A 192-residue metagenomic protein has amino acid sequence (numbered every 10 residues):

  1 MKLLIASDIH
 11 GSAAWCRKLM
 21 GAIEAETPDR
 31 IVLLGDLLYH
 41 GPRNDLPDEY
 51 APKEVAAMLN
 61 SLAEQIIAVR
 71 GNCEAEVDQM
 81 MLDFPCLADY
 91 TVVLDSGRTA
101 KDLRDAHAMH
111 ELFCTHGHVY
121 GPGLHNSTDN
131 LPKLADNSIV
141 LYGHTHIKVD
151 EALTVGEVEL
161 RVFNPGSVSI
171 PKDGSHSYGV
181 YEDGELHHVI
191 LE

Functional and structural regions predicted by a protein language model:
K2, M109-E111: Short, mixed charged/polar active-site loops that provide acid/base catalysis or chelate metal/phosphate cofactors
K2-T99: Core catalytic region of metal-dependent phosphoesterases/phosphodiesterases, especially metallo-beta-lactamase-like
I5-S7, I31-D36, I66-N72, F113-H116 (+2 more regions): Active-site neighborhood of phospho(di)ester-bond hydrolases with catalytic His/Asp-centered motifs
A25, S61, A106-H107, P132-D136: Flexible, charged surface loops at secondary-structure boundaries
H40-R43, E76-Q79, F113, G121-L124 (+1 more regions): Short acidic/glycine-rich loop or secondary-structure boundary segments that cap or lie
F84, D89, T99, E111 (+1 more regions): Conserved beta-sheet core of the metallophosphoesterase superfamily
V93-L94, L112-C114: Core dinuclear metal-dependent hydrolase active-site scaffold
S96-M109: Intrinsically disordered, low-complexity terminal tails and inter-domain linkers enriched for S/T/G/P/D/E
